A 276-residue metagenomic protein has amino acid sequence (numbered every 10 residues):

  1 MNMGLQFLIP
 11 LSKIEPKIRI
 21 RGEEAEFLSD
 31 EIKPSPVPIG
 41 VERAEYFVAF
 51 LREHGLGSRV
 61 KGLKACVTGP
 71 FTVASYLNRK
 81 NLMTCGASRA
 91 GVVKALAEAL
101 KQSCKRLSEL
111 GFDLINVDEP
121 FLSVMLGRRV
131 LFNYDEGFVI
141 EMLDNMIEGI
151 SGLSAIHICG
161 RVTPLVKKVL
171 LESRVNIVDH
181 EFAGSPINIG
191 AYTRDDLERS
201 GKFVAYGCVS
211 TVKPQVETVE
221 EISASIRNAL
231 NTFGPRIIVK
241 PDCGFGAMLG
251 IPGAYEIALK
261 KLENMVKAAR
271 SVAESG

Functional and structural regions predicted by a protein language model:
M1-G276: Domain-level signal for soluble alpha/beta catalytic cores
